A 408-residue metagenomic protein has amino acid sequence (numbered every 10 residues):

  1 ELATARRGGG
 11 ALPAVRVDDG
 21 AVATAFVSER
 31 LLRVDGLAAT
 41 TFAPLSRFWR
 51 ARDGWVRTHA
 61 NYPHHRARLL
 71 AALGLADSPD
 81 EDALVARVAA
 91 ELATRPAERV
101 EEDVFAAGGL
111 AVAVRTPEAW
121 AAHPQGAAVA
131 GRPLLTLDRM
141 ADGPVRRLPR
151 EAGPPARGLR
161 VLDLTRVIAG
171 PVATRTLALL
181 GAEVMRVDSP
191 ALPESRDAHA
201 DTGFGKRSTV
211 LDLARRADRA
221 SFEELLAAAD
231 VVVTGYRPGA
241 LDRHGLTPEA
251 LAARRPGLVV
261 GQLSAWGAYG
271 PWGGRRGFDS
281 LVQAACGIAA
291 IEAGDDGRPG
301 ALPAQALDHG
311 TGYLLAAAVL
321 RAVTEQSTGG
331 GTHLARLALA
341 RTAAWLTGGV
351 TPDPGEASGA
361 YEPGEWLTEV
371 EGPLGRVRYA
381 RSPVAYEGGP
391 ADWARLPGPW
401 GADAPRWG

Functional and structural regions predicted by a protein language model:
E1-A191, R219, E223, A227-A228 (+5 more regions): Acyl-CoA thioester-binding alpha/beta core of soluble enzymes
A130-G131, T202-G205, R276-V282: Short, hinge-like loop/turn segments at secondary-structure boundaries
L162, R207-A253: A structured beta-alpha segment of the ubiquitous adenosine-cofactor-binding alpha/beta core
R166, Y236-P238, S264-A265, C286: Short glycine-/small-residue-rich Rossmann-like dinucleotide-binding loops
T176-A214: PLP-dependent aminotransferase-like
G203-G205, T234, G294-G300: Short acidic (Asp/Glu) and glycine-rich catalytic loops that position anionic groups and cofactors
R243-E292: Rossmann-fold NAD(P)-binding glycine/threonine-rich loop
